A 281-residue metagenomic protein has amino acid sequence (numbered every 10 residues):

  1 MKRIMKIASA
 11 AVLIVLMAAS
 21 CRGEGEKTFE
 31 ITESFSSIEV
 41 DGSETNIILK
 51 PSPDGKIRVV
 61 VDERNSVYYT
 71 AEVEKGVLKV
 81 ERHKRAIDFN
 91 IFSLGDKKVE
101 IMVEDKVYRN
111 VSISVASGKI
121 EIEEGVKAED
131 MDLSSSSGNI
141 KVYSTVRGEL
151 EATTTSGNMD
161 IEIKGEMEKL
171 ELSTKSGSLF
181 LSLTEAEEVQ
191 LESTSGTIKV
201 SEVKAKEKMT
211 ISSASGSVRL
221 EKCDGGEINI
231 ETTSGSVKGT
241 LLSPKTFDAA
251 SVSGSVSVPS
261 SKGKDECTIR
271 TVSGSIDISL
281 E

Functional and structural regions predicted by a protein language model:
I4-I14, A19-S135, K141-T154, N158-S173 (+6 more regions): Acidic (Asp/Glu) and glycine-rich low-complexity loops/linkers that are typically intrinsically disordered
T194-T197, A214: Phosphate/pyrophosphate-binding betaalpha-module
